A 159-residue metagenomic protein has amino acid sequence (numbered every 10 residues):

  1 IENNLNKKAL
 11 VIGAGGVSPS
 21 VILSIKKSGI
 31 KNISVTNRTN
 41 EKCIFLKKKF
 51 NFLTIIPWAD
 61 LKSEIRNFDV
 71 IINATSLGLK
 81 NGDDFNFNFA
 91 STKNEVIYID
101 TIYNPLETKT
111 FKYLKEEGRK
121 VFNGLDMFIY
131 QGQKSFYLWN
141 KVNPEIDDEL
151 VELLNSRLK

Functional and structural regions predicted by a protein language model:
I1-N4, A90-T92: Glycine-rich helix-loop-beta junction characteristic of Rossmann-like nucleotide cofactor-binding loops
L5-K26, I30: Glycine-rich adenosine-cofactor-binding loop
V11-I12, V35, D100: Hydrophobic Val/Ile/Leu positions in short beta-strands of Rossmann-like dinucleotide-binding domains
L23-K27, F45-K48, K112, E116: Short, well-ordered alpha-helices that flank and scaffold nucleotide-derived cofactor binding pockets
S28-F50: NAD(P)-binding Rossmann-fold cofactor-contacting core
L53-V121: Rossmann-like adenosine-cofactor binding region
V96-L153: Rossmann-fold NAD(P)-binding glycine/threonine-rich loop
